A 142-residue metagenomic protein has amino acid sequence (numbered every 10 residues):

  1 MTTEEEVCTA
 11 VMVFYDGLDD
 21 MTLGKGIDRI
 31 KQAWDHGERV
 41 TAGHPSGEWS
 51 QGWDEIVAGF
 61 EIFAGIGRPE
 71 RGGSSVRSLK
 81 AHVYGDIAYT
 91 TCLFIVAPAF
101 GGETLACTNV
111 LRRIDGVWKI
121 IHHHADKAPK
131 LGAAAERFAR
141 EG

Functional and structural regions predicted by a protein language model:
T2-D35, R39-G142: A beta-strand edge to alpha-helix "cap/lid" segment located at domain peripheries
